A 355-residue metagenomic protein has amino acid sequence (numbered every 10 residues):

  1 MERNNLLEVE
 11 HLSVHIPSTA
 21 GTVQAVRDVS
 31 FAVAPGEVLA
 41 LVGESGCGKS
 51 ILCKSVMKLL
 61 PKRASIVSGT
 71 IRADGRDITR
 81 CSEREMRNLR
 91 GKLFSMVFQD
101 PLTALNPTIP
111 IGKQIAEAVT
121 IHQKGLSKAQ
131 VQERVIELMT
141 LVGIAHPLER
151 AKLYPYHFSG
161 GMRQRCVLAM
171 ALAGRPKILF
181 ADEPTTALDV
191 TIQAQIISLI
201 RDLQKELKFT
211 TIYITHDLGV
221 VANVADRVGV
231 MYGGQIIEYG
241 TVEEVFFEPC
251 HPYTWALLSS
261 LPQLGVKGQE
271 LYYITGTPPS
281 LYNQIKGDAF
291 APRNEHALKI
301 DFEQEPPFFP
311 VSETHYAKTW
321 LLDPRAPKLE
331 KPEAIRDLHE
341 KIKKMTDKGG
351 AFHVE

Functional and structural regions predicted by a protein language model:
R3-N5, A145, E149, T241-K348: Short catalytic/signature loops enriched in Gly
E44, K58, F180-P184, L188 (+1 more regions): P-loop NTP-binding/switch modules centered on Walker-like glycine-rich loops
S65-D77: Conserved ABC transporter NBD signature motif
R76-D77, A129-E149, L258: Conserved ABC ATPase "signature" region
I78-S95, I121, E244-P249, L281-I285: ABC ATPase NBD coupling module
A173-K177: A short, proline-enriched helix->beta-strand linker immediately N-terminal to the Walker B motif in ABC-type P-loop
